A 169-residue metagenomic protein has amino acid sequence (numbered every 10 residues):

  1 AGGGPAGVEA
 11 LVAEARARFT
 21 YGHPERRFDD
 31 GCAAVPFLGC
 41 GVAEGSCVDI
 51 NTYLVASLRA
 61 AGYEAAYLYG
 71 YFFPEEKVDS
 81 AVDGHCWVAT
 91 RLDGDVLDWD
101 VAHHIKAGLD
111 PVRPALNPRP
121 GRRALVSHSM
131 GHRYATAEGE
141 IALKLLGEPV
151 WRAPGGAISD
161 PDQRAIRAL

Functional and structural regions predicted by a protein language model:
A1-E14, V96, M130-L169: N-terminal accessory/pre-domain segments preceding catalytic cores
A1-V42, A165, L169: Secondary-structure boundary elements
G4-V8, S46, I50-L54: Hydrophobic (often cysteine-bearing) scaffold residues that line and stabilize catalytic clefts of nucleotide/cofactor
L11-A13, D29, R91, V126 (+1 more regions): Alpha-helical protein-protein interaction elements
V42-G45, E76: Alpha-helix capping and helix-loop boundary segments enriched in small/acidic/polar residues
D49-E140: Hydrophobic/aromatic-rich core segments of domains that either
